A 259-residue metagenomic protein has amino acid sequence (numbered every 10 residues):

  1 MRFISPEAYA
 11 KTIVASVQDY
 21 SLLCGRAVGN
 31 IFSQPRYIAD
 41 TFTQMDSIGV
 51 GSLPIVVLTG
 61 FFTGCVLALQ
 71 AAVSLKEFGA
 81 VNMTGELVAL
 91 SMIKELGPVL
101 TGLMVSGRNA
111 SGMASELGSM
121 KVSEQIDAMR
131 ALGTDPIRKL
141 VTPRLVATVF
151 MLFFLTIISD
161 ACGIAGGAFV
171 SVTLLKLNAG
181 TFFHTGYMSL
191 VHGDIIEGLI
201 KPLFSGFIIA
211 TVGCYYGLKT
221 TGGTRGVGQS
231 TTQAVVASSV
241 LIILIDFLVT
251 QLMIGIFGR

Functional and structural regions predicted by a protein language model:
M1-A39, Y216-T221: Short, membrane-interfacial amphipathic segments enriched in basic
S33-V57, S239: Membrane-interface helix starts
D46-L100, M104: Active-site cofactor/substrate anionic-group-binding motifs, chiefly glycine- and Lys/Arg-rich phosphate-binding loops
L53-C65, L69, V149, F153 (+8 more regions): Hydrophobic alpha-helical segments of membrane proteins
Q70-I93, A161-L203, T211-T231, L252-R259: Membrane-interfacial helix-loop-helix connectors in multipass membrane proteins
T84-D127, L155, V212: Hydrophobic alpha-helical transmembrane segments of multi-pass membrane transport proteins
L117-T142, T224-V227: Short cytoplasmic-facing helical segments at TM-TM junctions of multi-pass membrane proteins
D135-T156, S230, A234: Start (N-cap) of specific transmembrane helices in multi-pass transporter permeases
